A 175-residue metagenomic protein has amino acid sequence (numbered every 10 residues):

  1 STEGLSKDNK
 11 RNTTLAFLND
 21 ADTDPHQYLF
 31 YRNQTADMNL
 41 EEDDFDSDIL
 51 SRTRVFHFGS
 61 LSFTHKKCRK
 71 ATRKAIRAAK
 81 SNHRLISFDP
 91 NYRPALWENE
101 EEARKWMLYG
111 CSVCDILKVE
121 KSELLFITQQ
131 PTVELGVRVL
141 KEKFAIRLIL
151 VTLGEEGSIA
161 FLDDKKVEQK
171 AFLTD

Functional and structural regions predicted by a protein language model:
S1-F58: Conserved N-terminal subdomain of the carbohydrate kinase-like
T2, I86-F88: Hydrophobic beta-strand scaffold residues
N33, L61, N91-A95, S122 (+1 more regions): Active-site beta-loop-alpha junctions enriched in small/polar residues
D48-I49, Y109-G110, E142: Structural alpha-helical scaffold elements that stabilize or flank donor/cofactor-binding regions in carbohydrate
R69-I76, E100-L108, P131-V137, A171: Charged helix-capping and loop-helix junction motifs
R77-S81, Q129-D175: Conserved phosphate-binding/catalytic region of the ribokinase-like
S81-H83, V113: Helix C-cap/helix->beta junction micro-motif
E101-F126: Structural recognition of alpha->loop->beta junctions
